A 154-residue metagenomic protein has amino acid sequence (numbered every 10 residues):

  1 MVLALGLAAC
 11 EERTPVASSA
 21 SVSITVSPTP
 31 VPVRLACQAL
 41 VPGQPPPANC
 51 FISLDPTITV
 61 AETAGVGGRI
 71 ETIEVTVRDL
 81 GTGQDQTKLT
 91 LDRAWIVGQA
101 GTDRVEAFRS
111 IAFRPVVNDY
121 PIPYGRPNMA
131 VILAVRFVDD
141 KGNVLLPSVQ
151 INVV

Functional and structural regions predicted by a protein language model:
G6-A9: C-terminal motif of bacterial Sec signal peptides marking the signal peptidase cleavage site
E11-R13: Bacterial signal peptide processing site
S18-A39: Post-signal peptide N-terminal segment of mature Sec-exported envelope proteins
L40, N49-T57, N128-I132: Short, solvent-exposed loop/turn segments enriched in Ser/Thr/Gly
V60-G67: Asparagine-centered strand-capping/turn motif at beta-strand->loop junctions
G67-Q84: Short acidic, flexible loop segments centered on an aromatic residue
R93-I132, F137-D140: Short, solvent-exposed, Trp/other aromatic-anchored flexible loops in extracytoplasmic proteins
L145-V154: Short beta-strand elements
